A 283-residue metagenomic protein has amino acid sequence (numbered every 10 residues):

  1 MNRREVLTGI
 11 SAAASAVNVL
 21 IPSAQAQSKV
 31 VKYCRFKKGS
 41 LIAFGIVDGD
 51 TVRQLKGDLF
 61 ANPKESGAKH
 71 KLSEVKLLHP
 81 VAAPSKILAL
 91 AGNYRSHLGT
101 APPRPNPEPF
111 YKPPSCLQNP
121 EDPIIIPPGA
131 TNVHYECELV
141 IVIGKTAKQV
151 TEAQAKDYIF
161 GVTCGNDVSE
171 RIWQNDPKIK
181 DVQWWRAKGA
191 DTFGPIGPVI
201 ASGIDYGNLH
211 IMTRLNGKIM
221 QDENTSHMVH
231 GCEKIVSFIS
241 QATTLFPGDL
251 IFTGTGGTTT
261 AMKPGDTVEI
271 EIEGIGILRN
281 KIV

Functional and structural regions predicted by a protein language model:
N2, H97, R171-V283: Catalytic-pocket segment enriched in acidic/His residues
R3-I10, V19-P107, I204-Y206, M212 (+2 more regions): N-terminal non-catalytic cap/leader segment that marks the start of a structured domain
L78-H79, L98-T100, I124-V133, A147-Q154 (+2 more regions): A generic local secondary-structure boundary/capping motif
A101-P107, E152-T163: Short Gly/aromatic-enriched secondary-structure transition segments
P103-P120, Y135, E269-E273: Structural signature of FAD isoalloxazine-binding scaffolds in flavoprotein oxidoreductases
C137-L139: Ligand-binding beta-strand-loop-alpha-helix segment within the catalytic cores of soluble metabolic enzymes
V142-G144: Short, conserved beta-strand element in jelly-roll/cupin
